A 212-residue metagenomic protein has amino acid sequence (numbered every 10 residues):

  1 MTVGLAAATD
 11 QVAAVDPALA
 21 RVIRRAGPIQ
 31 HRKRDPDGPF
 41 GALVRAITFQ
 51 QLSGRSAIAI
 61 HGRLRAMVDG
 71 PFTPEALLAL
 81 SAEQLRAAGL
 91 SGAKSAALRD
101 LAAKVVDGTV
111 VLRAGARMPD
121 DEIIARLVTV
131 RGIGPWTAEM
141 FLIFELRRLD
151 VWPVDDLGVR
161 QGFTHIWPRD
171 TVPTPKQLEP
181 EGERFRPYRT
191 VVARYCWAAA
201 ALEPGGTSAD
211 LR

Functional and structural regions predicted by a protein language model:
M1-H31, D120, P135-R212: C-terminal accessory module of base-excision DNA glycosylases/AP lyases that mediates lesion recognition and DNA
A6, A18-V22, L52-S53, A57-R131 (+1 more regions): Alpha-helical ds-nucleic-acid-binding substructure associated with the helix-hairpin-helix region of base-excision DNA
R32-P36, Q51-L52, G70-P74, R113-A116 (+2 more regions): A short, ordered amphipathic alpha-helix with a cationic face
K33-G41, G89-A93, G182-T190: Structural motif
D37, G41, G54-I58, G70 (+7 more regions): Alpha-helix N-cap/helix-initiation sites
G41, L80, E139: Acidic/polar active-site rim loop that often engages polyanionic ligands
